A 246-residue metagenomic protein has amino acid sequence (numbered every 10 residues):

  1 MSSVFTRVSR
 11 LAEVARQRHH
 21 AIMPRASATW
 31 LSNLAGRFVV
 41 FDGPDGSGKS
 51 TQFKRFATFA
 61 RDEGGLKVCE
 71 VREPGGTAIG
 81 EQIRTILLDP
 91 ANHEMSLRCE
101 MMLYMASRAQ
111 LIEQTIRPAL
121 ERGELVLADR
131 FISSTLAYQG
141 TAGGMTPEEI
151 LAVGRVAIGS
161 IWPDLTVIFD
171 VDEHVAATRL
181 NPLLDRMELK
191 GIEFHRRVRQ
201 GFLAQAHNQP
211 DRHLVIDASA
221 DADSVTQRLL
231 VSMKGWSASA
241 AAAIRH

Functional and structural regions predicted by a protein language model:
S3-N33, A57, H174-H246: NTP-dependent small-molecule kinase module
L34-F38: Pre-Walker A (Motif I) flank of P-loop NTPase domains
F41: Hydrophobic anchor at the beta1->P-loop junction of P-loop NTPases
G46: Walker A (P-loop) phosphate-binding loop of P-loop NTPases
K49: Conserved lysine of the Walker
Q52: Hydrophobic positions on the alpha1 helix immediately C-terminal to the Walker A/P-loop
E63-I158, R228: ATP-dependent small-molecule kinase phosphotransfer cores that center on conserved nucleotide phosphate-binding segments
R130, S134-Q200: A glycine- and Lys/Arg-enriched "phosphate-lid" helix/loop adjacent to the NTP-binding pocket of small-molecule kinases
